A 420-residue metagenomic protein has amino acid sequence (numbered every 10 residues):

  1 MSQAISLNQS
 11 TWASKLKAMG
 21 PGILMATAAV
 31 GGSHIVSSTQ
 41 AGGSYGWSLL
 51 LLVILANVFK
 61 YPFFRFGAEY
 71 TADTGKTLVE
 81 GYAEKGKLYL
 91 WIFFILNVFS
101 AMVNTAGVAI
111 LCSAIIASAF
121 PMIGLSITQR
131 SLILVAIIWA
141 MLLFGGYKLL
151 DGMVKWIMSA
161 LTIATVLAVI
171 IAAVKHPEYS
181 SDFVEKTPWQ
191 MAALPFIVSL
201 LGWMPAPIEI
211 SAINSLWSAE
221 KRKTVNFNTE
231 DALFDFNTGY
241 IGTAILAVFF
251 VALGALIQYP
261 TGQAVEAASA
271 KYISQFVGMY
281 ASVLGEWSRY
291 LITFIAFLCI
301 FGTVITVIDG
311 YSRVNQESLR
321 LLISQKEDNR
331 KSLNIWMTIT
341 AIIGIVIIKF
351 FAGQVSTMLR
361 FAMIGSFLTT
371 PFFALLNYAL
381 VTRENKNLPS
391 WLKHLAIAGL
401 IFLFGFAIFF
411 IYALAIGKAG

Functional and structural regions predicted by a protein language model:
S2-A4, S38-Q40, R65-Y89, I116 (+3 more regions): Flexible loop linkers connecting adjacent transmembrane helices in multi-pass alpha-helical membrane transporters
M25, L52-G81, I92-G107: Juxtamembrane transmembrane-helix boundary signature
L50-F66, D231-P260: Selective recognition of specific alpha-helical transmembrane segments in multi-pass small-molecule
L90-M122, I300-L319, V355-T357: Hydrophobic transmembrane alpha-helices that form the core helical bundles of multi-pass secondary transporters
A114-P121, V135-I157, I347-V355, V381-L388: Membrane-water interface regions at transmembrane-helix termini and the short interhelical loops of multi-pass membrane
I127-L134, G242, L319-A352: Loop-to-transmembrane helix boundary motifs in multi-pass membrane proteins
M141-V174, P188-M191, M363-T370, L392-L403: Membrane-interface loop-to-helix entry segments
S159-T187, I197-S215, F373-N385, A407-A419: Hydrophobic alpha-helical segments and their helix-loop junctions in multi-pass secondary transporters
